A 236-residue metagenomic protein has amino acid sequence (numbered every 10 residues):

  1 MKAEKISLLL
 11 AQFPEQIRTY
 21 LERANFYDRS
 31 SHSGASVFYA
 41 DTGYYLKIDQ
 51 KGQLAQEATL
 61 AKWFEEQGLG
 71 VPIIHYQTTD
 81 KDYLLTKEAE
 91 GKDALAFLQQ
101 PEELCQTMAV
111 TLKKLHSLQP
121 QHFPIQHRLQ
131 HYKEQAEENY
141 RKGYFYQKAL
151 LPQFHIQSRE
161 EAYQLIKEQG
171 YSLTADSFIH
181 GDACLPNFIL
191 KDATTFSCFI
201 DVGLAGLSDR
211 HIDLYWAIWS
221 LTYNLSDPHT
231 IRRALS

Functional and structural regions predicted by a protein language model:
K2-R18, S117-G181: An alpha-helical support segment within catalytic cores of ATP-dependent transferases
R18-D28: Conserved N-terminal boundary motif of the eukaryotic protein kinase catalytic domain
Y27-P124, K191: ATP-binding pocket architecture of kinase catalytic cores
G34-A40, A162-I212: Active-site acidic catalytic loop and adjacent metal/ATP-binding pocket of ATP-dependent phosphoryl transfer enzymes
Q53, D93, F188, L207 (+1 more regions): Conserved protein kinase catalytic core
T59, C184, Y215: Active-site phosphate/pyrophosphate-handling residues
C105, I156-R159, H211, R232: Short, structured helix-loop boundary elements
I212-S236: Active-site activation/catalytic loop segments of kinase-like enzymes and analogous catalytic loops in related
